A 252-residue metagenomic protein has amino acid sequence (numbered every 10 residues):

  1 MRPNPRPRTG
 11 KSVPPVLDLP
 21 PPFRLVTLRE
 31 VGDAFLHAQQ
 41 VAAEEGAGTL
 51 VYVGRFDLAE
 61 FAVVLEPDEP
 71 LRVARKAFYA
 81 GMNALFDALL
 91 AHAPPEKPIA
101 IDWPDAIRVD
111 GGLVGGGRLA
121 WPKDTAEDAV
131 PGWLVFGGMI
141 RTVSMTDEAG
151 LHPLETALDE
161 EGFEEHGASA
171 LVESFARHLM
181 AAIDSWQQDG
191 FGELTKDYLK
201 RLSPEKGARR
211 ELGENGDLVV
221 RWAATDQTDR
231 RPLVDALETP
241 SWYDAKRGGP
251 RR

Functional and structural regions predicted by a protein language model:
M1-P95, L113-V114, A120, L212-G216 (+1 more regions): N-terminal lobe of the biotin/lipoate ligase/transferase fold
V63-K76, L154-A168: Short histidine-centered catalytic/ligand-binding loop motif
A93-A129, G138-M139: Acidic (Asp/Glu) carboxylate-rich active-site/surface patches
I107, G216-T225: Short polybasic amphipathic segments
P122, V135-G137, R141, L179 (+1 more regions): Non-catalytic alpha-helical scaffolds and adjoining flexible linkers that form interface surfaces for assembly
D128-E161: Short, acidic (Asp/Glu-rich) active-site segment that either coordinates a divalent metal cofactor
F163-G216: Conserved, helical-rich catalytic subdomain that frames metal- and/or nucleotide-binding sites in enzyme alpha/beta
T228-P232: Membrane-proximal amphipathic alpha-helices
